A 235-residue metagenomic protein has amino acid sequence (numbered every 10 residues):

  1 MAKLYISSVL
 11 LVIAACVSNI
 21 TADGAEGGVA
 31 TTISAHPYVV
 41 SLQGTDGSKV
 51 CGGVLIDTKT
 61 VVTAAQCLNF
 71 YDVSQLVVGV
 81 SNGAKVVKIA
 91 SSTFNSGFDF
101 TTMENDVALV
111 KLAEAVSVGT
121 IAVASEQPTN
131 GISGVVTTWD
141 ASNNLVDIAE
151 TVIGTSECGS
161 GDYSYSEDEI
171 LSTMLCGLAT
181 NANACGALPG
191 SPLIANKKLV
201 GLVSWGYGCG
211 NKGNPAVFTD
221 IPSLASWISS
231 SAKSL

Functional and structural regions predicted by a protein language model:
M1-V62, F70-N82, G161-D162, T173-M174 (+2 more regions): Protease-domain processing segments flanking chymotrypsin-fold serine proteases, especially trypsin-like
G24-G27, Q75-V116: Conserved catalytic-core segment of clan PA serine endopeptidases
V54-L55, T129, N181-S204: Catalytic nucleophile loop of clan PA
T60-A65, N130-A141, I194-G208: Active-site-proximal beta-strands of protease catalytic cores
S92, V107, L112-A113, V118-T180 (+2 more regions): Chymotrypsin/trypsin-fold serine protease catalytic domain
A195, G201-L235: Extracellular collagen-like Gly-X-Y triple-helix signature, i.e., selective recognition of the glycine at every third
